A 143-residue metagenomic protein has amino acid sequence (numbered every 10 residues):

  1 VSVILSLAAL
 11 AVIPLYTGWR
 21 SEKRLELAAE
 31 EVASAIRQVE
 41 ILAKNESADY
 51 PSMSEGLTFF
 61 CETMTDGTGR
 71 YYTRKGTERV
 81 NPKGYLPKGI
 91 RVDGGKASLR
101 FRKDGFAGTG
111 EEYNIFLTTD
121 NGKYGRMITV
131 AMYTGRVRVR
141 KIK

Functional and structural regions predicted by a protein language model:
V1-T17: N-terminal single-pass transmembrane signal-anchor helix
I13-A28, R91-G94: Short low-complexity stretches enriched in small and charged residues
S21-Y50: Membrane-proximal N-terminal amphipathic helix
A43-L57, T118-G122: Short, solvent-exposed secondary-structure boundary motifs
Y50-T109: Type IV pilin-like appendage domain
G105-K143: Low-complexity, S/T/G/P-rich flexible repeat/linker segments used as non-globular hinges and stalks within
